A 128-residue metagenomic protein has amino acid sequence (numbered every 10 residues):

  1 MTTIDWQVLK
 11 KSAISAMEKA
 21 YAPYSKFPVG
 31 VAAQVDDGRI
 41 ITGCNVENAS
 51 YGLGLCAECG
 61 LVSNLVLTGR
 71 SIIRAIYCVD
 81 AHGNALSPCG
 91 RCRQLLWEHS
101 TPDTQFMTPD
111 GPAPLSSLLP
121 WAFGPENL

Functional and structural regions predicted by a protein language model:
T2-K19, T68-L128: C-terminal binding/interaction regions
A22-S25: Short loop/turn motifs at secondary-structure junctions and domain boundaries
P28-V35: Short beta-strand scaffold segments in enzyme catalytic cores
V35-D37, E47, S100: Short loop/turn positions at the edges of beta-strands in beta-sheet-rich folds
N45-C59: Compact, glycine-rich, soluble single-domain proteins
G60, N64-T68: Feature captures the catalytic cores and cofactor-binding loops of soluble hydro-lyases/lyases that act on carboxylate
